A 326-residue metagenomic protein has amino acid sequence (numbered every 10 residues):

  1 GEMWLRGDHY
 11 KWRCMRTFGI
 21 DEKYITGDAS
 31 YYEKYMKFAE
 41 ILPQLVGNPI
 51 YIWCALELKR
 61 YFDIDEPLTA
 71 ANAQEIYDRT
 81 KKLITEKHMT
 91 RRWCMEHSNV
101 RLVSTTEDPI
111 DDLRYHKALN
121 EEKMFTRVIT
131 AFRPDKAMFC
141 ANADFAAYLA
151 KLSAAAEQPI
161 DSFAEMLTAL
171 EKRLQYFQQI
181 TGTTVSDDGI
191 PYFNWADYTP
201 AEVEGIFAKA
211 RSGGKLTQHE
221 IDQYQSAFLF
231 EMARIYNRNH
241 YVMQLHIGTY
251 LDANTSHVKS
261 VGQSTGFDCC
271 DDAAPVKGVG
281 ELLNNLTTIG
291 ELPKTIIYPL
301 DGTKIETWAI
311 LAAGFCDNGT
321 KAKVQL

Functional and structural regions predicted by a protein language model:
G1, V242-D252: Histidine-centered catalytic micro-motifs
G1-N239, E291-A309, A313-L326: Metal-cofactor-binding active-site regions of metalloenzymes
D252-T255, I305-E306: Flexible glycine/acidic-rich beta-alpha junction loops that bind and position SAM and/or redox cofactors in anaerobic
V258, I289-G290: Acidic/His metal-coordination segments adjacent to aromatic residues that form catalytic metal sites in metalloenzymes
V258-G266: Short glycine/proline- and charge-enriched loop/turn segments that cap or connect secondary-structure elements
D268-G280, D301-A309: A general structural motif
L282-T288: Short, basic/hydrophobic alpha-helical segments
